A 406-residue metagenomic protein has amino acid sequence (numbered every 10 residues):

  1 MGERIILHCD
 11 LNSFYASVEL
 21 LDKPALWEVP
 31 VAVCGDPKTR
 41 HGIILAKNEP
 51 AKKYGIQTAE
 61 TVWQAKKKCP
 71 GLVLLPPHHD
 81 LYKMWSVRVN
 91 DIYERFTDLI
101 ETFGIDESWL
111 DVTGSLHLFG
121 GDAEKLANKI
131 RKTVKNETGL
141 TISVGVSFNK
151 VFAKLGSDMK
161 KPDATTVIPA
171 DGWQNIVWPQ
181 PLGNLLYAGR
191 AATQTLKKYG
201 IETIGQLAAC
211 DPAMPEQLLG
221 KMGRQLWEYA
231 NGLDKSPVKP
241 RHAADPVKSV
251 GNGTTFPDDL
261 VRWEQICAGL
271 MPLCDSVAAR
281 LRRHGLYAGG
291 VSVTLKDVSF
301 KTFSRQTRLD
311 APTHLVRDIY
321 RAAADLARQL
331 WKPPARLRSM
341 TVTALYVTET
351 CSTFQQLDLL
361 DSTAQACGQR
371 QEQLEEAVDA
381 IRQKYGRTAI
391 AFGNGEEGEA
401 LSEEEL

Functional and structural regions predicted by a protein language model:
M1-E228, R241, A279, Q365-L406: Gly/Gly-Pro- and Ser/Thr-rich, intrinsically disordered tail segments characteristic of DNA damage-repair and tolerance
H8, A192-L337, Q356: DNA-contacting surface of Y-family translesion DNA polymerases
F14, P37-R40, V298-K301, V347-T350: Short, charged/polar surface micro-motifs in flexible loops or helix N-caps
V29, I142, D163, G289-V291 (+2 more regions): Change "...and in nucleic-acid phosphodiester-cleaving endonucleases..." to "...and in nucleic-acid processing enzymes
F103-E107, S147-K150, L286-G290, A335-S339: Short Gly/Ser/Thr- and Asp/Glu-enriched loop/turn motifs at secondary-structure junctions
W109-G114, S304-T307, L357-S362: Short, hydrophobic beta-strand segments
A311-L406: Acidic, metal-coordinating catalytic segment for phosphate/diphosphate chemistry, firing primarily on the Nudix
